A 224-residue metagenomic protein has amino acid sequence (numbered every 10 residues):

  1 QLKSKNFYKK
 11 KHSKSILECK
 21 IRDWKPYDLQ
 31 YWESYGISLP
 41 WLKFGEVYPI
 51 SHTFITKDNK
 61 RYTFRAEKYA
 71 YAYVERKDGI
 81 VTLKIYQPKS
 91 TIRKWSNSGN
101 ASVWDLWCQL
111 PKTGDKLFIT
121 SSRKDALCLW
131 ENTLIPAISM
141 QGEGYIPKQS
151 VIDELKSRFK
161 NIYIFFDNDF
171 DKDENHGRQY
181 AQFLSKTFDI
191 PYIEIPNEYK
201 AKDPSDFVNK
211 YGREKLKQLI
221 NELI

Functional and structural regions predicted by a protein language model:
Q1-G79, Q109-K112, I220-I224: TOPRIM metal-binding catalytic domain and adjacent DNA-binding surface shared by DnaG-type primases
E18-I21, K116-L117, D171: Residue-level marker of alpha-helix boundaries and capping positions
D23, P40, V103, D206-F207 (+1 more regions): Residue-level preference for alpha-helix termini and adjacent loops
W24, W41, G45, I55 (+7 more regions): Compositionally biased, low-complexity repeat tracts
T53-K160, H176: Phosphate-handling DNA/RNA-contact segment within nucleic-acid enzymes
G114-D115, K124-I224: TOPRIM fold recognition
